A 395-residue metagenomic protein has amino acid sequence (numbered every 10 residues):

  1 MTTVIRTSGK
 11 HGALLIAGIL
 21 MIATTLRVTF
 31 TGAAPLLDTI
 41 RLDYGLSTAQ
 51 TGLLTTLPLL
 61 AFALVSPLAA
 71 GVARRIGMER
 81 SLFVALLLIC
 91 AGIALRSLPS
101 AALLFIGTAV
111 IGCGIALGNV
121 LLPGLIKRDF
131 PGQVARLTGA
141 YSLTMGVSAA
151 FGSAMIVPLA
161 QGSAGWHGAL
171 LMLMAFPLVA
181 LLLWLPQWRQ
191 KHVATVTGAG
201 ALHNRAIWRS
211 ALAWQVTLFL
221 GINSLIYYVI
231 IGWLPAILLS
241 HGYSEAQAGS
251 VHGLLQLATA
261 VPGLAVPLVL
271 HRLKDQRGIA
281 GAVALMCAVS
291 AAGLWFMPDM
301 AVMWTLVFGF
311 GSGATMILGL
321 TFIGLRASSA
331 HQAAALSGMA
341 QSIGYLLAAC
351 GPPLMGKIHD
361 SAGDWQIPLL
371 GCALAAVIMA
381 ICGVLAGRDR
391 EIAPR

Functional and structural regions predicted by a protein language model:
T2-G9, R189-V216: Juxtamembrane intracellular "pre-TM" segments in multi-pass secondary transporters
A33-A34, A211-G253, L257-G263: Extracytoplasmic gate region of multi-pass secondary transporters
L64-A102: Conserved MFS/SLC helix-loop-helix module at the cytosolic interface between two early adjacent transmembrane helices
V65-G77, P262-D275: Helix-to-loop junctions at the C-terminal end of transmembrane segments in multipass secondary transporters
A101, G132-Q133, G139-R189: Helix-loop-helix hairpin linking two adjacent transmembrane segments in secondary transporters
T108-L143: Cytoplasmic helix-loop-helix junction between adjacent transmembrane helices in 12-TM secondary transporters
K274-F322: C-terminal transmembrane helical hairpin of 12-TM major facilitator-type secondary transporters
A330-W365, C372: A late C-terminal transmembrane helix in Major Facilitator Superfamily
